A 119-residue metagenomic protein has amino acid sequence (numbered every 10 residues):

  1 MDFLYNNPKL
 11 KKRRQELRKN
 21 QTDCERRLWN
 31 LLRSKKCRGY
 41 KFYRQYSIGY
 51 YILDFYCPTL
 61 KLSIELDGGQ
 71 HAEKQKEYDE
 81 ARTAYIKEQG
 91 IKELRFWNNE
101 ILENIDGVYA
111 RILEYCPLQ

Functional and structural regions predicted by a protein language model:
M1-G39, L118-Q119: Solvent-exposed, charged helical/coil patches that constitute nucleic-acid or partner-interaction surfaces
L17, Y46-Y115: Basic, amphipathic alpha-helical patches used to engage nucleic acids or provide basic targeting signals, exemplified
Y40-R44: A short linear hydrophobic-aromatic micro-motif
